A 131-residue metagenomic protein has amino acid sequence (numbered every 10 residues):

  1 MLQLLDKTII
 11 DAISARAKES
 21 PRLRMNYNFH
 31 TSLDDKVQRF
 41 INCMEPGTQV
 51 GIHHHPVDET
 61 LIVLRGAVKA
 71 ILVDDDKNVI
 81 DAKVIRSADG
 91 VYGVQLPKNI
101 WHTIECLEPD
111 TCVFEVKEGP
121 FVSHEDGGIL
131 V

Functional and structural regions predicted by a protein language model:
M1-K36, D81-S87: A short, N-terminal "cap"/entry segment at the start of jelly-roll beta-barrel domains of the cupin/DSBH fold
F40-H55: Conserved short histidine dyad/triad with adjacent acidic residue
G51-I52, A70-I71, V94-L96, H102-L107 (+1 more regions): Short beta-strand His + acidic residue motifs that chelate non-heme Fe in jelly-roll/DSBH and cupin folds
V57-D76: Glycine- and acidic-residue-biased ligand/ion/polar-headgroup-sensing regions
D74-N99: Short acidic-glycine-tyrosine-enriched beta hairpin
V116-I129: Mixed-charge, glycine-accented linear interaction segment located at domain edges/termini
